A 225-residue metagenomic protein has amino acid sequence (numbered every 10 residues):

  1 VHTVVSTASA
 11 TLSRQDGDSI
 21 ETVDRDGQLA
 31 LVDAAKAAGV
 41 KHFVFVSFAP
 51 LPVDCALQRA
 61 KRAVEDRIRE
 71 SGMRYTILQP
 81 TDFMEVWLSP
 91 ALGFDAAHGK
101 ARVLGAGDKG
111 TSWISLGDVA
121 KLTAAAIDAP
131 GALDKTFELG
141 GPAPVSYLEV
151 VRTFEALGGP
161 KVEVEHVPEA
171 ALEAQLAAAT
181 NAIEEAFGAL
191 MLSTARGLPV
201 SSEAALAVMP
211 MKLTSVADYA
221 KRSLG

Functional and structural regions predicted by a protein language model:
V1-A37: NAD(P)H-binding glycine-rich loop region in Rossmannoid oxidoreductase-like domains and their noncatalytic homologs
H2-T3, H42, G188: Structural motif
A8-S9, S47, G197-L198: Short secondary-structure boundary segments
A10-S13, G17, K36-H42, A49-E163 (+3 more regions): Oxidoreductase cofactor-interface core, primarily capturing Rossmann-like NAD(P)-dependent enzymes
T22-R25, Q58, W113, G117 (+3 more regions): Electropositive phosphate-/nucleotide-binding environments in soluble metabolic enzymes
L29-D33, D128, A217, K221: Amphipathic, non-transmembrane alpha-helical secondary structure
H166: NAD(P)-dinucleotide binding in Rossmann-like oxidoreductases
E169-G225: A hydrophobic C-terminal alpha-helical subdomain
